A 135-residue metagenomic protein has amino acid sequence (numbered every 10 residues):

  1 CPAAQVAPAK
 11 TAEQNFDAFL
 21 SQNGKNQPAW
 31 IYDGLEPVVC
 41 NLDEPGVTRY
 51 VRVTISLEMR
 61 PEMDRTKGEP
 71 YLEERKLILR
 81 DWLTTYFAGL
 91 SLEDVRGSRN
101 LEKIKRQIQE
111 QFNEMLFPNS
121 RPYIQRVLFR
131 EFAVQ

Functional and structural regions predicted by a protein language model:
C1-Q135: Flexible, low-complexity charged segments
